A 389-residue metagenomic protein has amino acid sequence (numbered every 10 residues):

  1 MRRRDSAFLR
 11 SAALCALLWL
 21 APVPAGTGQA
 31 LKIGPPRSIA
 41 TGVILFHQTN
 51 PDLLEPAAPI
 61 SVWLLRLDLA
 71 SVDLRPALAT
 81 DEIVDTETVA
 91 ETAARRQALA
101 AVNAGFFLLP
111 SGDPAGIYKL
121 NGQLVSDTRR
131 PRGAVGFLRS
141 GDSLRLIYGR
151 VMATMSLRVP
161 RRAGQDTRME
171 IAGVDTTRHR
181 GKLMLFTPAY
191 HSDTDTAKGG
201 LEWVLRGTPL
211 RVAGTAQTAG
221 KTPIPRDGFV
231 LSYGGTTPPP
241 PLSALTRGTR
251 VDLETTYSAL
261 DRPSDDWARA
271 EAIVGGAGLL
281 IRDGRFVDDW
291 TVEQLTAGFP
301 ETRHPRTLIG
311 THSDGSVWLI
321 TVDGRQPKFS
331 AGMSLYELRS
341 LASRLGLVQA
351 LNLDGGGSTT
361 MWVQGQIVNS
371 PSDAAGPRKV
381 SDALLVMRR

Functional and structural regions predicted by a protein language model:
R2-A13: Bacterial N-terminal signal peptides that target proteins for export
R4-S6, L18, I44: Short non-domain terminal segments
S11-P22: Bacterial N-terminal signal peptides
P24-R389: Gly/Ser/Thr/Pro-rich low-complexity, intrinsically disordered segments
